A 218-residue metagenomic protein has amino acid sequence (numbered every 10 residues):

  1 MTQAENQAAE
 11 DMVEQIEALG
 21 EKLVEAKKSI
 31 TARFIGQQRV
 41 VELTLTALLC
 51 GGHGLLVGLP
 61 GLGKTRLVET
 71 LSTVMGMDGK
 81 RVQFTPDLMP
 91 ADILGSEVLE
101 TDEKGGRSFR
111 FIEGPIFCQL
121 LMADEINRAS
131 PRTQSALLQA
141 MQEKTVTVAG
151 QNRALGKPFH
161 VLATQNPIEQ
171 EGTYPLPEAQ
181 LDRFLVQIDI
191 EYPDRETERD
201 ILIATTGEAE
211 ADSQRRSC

Functional and structural regions predicted by a protein language model:
Q15-L62: Pre-Walker A (pre-P-loop) alpha-helix and adjacent loop at the N terminus of AAA/AAA+ ATPase modules, a conserved
E42-T46, E100-M122: Conserved alpha-helical scaffold flanking the Walker A/P-loop in AAA+ ATPase domains
L45-P86: Walker A/P-loop
G54, L121, F159: Conserved beta-strand position immediately N-terminal to the Walker
L59, I93, T164: P-loop (Walker A) phosphate-binding loop of NTP-binding proteins
M89-K104: Conserved NTP-binding/hydrolysis module of P-loop NTPases
E100-G106, A129, T133, M141-C218: Canonical AAA+ ATPase core
D124-E125, A136: Walker B catalytic acidic pair
